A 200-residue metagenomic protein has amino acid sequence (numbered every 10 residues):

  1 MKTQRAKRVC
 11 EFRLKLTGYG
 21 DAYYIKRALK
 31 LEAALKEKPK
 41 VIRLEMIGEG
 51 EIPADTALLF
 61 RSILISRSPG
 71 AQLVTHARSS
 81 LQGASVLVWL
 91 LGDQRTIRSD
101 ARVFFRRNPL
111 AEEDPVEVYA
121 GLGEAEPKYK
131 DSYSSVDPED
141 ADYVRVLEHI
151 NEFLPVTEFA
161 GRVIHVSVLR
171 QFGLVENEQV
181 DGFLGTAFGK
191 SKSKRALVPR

Functional and structural regions predicted by a protein language model:
M1-R200: N-terminal organellar transit peptides
